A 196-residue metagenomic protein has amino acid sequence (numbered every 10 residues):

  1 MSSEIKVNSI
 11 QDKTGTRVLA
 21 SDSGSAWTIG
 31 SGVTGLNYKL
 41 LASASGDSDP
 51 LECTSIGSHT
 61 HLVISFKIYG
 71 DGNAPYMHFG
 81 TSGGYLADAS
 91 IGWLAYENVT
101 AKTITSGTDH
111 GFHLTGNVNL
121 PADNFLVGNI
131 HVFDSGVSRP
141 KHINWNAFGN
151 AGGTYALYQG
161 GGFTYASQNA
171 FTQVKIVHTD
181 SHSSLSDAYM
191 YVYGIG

Functional and structural regions predicted by a protein language model:
S2-G196: Surface-exposed molecular-recognition determinants
